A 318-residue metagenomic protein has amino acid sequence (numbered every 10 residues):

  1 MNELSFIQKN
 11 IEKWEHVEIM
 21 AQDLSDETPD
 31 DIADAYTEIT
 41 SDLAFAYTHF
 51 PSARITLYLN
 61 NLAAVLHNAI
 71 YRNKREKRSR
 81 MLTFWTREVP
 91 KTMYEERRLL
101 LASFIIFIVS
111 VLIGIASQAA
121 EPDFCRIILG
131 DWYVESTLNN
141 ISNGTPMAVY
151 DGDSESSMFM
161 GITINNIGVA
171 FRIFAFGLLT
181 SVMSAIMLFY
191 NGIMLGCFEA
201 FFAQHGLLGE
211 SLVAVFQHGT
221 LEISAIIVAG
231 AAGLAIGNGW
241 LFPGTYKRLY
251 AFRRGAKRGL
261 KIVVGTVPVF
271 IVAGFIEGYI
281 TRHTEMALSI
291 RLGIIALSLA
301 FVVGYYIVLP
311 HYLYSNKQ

Functional and structural regions predicted by a protein language model:
M1-L82: Soluble N-terminal domains of membrane-associated systems
R75, R80-R97, A148-V149, S157 (+1 more regions): Cytosolic juxtamembrane amphipathic/interface segments immediately preceding and feeding into a transmembrane helix
K91-V109: Alpha-helical transmembrane segments and their helix-start/interface "positive-inside/aromatic belt" motifs in integral
I105-A120, L179, L221: Hydrophobic alpha-helical membrane-insertion segments
I115-N140: Interfacial/capping segments of alpha-helical transmembrane domains
S136-T145, V149-Y150, S156, M160-G161 (+1 more regions): Short aromatic-rich membrane-water interface segments that cap or initiate transmembrane helices in multi-pass membrane
G152-M183: Individual transmembrane alpha-helix segments
A175-Q318: Generic detector of multi-pass transmembrane helix bundles and their immediately adjacent loops in polytopic membrane
